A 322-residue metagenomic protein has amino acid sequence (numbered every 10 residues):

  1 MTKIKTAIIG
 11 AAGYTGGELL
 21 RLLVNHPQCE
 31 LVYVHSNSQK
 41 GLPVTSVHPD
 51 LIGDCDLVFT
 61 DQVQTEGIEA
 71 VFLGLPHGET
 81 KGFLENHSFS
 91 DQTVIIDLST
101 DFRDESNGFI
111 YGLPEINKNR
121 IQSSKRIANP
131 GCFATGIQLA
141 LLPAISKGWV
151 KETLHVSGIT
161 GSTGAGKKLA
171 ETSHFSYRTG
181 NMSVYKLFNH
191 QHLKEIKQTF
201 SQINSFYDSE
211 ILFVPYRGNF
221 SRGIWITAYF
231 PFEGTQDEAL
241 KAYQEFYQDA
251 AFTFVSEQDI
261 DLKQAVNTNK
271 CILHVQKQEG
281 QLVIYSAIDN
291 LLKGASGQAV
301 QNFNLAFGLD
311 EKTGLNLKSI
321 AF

Functional and structural regions predicted by a protein language model:
M1-G180, Y185-L187, F206, H274-Q278 (+1 more regions): N-terminal Rossmann-like NAD(P) cofactor-binding subdomain of oxidoreductases, focused on the glycine-rich
A12, I137, N189-L193, S221 (+3 more regions): Generic structural signal for well-ordered, non-membrane alpha-helical segments in soluble metabolic enzymes
L20, Q138-I145, L193-K197, L240 (+1 more regions): Predominant activation on well-ordered alpha-helical scaffold segments within soluble catalytic domains
N25-Q28, S146-W149, H190, Q198-S205 (+4 more regions): Generic secondary-structure signature for well-ordered alpha-helical cores
S124, M182, G223-T227, V283: Short, solvent-exposed beta-strand edge segments and adjacent coil->beta transition regions
V184-F188, Y216, D261-A265: Short Gly/Pro-enriched turn/cap motifs at secondary-structure boundaries
H190-V255: C-terminal substrate-binding/catalytic lobe of Rossmann-fold NAD(P)-dependent dehydrogenases
Y229-F322: C-terminal active-site/capping subdomain that shapes the small-molecule cofactor and substrate pocket of enzyme
